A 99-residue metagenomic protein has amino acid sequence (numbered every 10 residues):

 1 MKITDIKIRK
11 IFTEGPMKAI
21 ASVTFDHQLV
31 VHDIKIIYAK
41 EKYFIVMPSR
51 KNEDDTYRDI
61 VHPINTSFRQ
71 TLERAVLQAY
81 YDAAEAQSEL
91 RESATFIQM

Functional and structural regions predicted by a protein language model:
M1-M99: Single-stranded nucleic acid-binding surfaces, predominantly the OB-fold ssDNA-binding core
